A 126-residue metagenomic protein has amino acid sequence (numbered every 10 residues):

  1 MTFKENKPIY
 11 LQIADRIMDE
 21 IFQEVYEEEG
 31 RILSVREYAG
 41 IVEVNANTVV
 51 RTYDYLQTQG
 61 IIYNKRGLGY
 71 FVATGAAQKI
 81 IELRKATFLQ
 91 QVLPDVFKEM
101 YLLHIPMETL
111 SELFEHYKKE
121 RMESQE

Functional and structural regions predicted by a protein language model:
M1-I32, E37, T87, Q91-V92 (+1 more regions): Extreme N-terminal segment that seeds HTH/winged-HTH DNA-binding domains in transcriptional regulators
N6-P8, E24-V25, G40, G67-F71 (+1 more regions): Short hydrophobic/aromatic-rich motifs at helix boundaries and adjacent loops
N6-Q12, N47-L56, L68-A73: Short, mixed-charge, low-aromatic patches
Y10, S34, Y70-K85: Short, cationic-aromatic polyanion-contact patches
V25-Y26, G30, T58-G67, F71-T74: Beta-hairpin "wing" of winged helix-turn-helix
R31-Y63: N-terminal helix-turn-helix
